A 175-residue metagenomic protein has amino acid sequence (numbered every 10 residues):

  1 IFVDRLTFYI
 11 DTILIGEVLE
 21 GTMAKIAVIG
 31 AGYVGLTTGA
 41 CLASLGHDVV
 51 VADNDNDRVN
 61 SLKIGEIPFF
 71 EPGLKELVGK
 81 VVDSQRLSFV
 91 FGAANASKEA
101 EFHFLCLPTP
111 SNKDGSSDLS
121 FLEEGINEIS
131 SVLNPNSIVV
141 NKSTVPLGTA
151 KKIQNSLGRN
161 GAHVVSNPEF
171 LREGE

Functional and structural regions predicted by a protein language model:
I1-T22: Short, Lys/Arg-enriched N-terminal segments with co-localized hydrophobic residues within the first ~10-30 amino acids
L19, G174-E175: Short, intrinsically disordered, charge-balanced linker/junction segments flanking boundaries in proteins
M23-E66: NAD(P)+-binding Rossmann beta1-loop-alpha1 motif at the extreme N-terminus of oxidoreductases
G46, S84-R86, N136, G161: A generic structural signal for alpha->beta connector loops
D48, N54-F102, P108-S116: Conserved N-terminal Rossmann-fold NAD(P) cofactor-binding segment
P110-E173: Rossmann-like NAD(P)(H) cofactor-binding subdomain of soluble oxidoreductases
